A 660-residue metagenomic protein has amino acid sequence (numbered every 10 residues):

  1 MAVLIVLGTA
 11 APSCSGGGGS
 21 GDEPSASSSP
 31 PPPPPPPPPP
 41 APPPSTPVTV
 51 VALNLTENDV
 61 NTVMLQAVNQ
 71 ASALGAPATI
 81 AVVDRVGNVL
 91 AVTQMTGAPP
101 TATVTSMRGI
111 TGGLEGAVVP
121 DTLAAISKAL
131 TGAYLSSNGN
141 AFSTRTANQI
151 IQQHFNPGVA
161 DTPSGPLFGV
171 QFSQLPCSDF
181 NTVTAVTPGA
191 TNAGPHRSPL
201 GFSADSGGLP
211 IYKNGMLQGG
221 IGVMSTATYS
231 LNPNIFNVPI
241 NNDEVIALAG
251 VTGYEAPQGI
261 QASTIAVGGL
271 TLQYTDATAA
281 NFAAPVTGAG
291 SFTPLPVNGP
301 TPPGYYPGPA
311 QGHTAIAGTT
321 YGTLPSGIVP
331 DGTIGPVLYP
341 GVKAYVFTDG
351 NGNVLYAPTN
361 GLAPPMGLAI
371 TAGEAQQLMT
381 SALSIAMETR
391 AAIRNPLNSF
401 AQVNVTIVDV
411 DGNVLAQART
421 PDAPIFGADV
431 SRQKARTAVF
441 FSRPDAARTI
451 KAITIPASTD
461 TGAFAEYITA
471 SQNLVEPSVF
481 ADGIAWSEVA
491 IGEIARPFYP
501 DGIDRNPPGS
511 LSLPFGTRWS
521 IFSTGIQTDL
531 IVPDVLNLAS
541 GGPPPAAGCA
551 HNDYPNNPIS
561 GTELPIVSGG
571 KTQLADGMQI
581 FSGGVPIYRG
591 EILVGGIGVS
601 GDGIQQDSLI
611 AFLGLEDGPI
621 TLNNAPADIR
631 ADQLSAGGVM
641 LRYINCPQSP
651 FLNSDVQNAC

Functional and structural regions predicted by a protein language model:
M1-I5: Sec-dependent N-terminal signal peptides
L7-T49: Bacterial Sec-dependent N-terminal signal peptides
E23-P24, P39-C660: Flexible, solvent-exposed loop/hinge segments and secondary-structure transition points
